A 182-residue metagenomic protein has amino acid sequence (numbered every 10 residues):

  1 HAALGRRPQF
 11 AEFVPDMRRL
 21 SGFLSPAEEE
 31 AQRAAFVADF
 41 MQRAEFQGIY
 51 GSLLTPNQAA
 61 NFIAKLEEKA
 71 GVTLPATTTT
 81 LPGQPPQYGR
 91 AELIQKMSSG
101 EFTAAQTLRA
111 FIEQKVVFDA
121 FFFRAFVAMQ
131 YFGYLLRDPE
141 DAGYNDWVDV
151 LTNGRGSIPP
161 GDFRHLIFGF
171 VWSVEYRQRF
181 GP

Functional and structural regions predicted by a protein language model:
H1-P182: Composition-driven recognition of low-complexity segments enriched in small/aliphatic/hydroxylated residues
